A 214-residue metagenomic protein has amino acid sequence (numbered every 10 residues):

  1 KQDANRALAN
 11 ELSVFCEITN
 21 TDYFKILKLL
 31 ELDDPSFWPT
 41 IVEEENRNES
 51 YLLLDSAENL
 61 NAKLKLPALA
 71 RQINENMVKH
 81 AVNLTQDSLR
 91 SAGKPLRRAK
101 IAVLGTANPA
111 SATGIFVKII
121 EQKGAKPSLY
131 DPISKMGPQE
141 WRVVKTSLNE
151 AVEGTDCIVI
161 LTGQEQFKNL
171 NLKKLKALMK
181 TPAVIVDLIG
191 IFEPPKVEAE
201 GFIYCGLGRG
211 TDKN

Functional and structural regions predicted by a protein language model:
K1-N214: Structural/interface elements that position substrates and couple domains in central-metabolism enzymes
